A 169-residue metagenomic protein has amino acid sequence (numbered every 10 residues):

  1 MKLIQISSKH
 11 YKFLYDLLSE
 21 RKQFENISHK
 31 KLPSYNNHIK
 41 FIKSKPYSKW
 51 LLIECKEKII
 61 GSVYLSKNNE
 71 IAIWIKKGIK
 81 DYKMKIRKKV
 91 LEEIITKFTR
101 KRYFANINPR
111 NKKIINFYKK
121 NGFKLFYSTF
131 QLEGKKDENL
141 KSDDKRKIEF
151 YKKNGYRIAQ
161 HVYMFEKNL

Functional and structural regions predicted by a protein language model:
M1-D16: A short beta-loop-alpha structural element at the N-terminal edge of CoA-dependent acyl/N-acetyltransferase catalytic
L14-S19, H38, I42: Hydrophobic alpha-helical core bundles mediating ligand binding, dimerization, or RNAP-core interactions
D16-K30: Helix-loop element at the rim of GNAT/NAT acetyltransferase active sites that forms part of the acceptor-substrate
K31-I79: Acetyl-CoA-dependent GNAT
Y64-I73, R100-K101, F126-Y127, A159-H161: A conserved beta-turn-beta hairpin within the catalytic core of GNAT-like acetyltransferases that forms part
K80-K97, K112-K120, K145, E149 (+1 more regions): Conserved acetyl-CoA-binding loop-helix of GNAT-fold acetyltransferases
F104-I115, Q131-K147, E166: Conserved beta-strand-loop-alpha-helix junction that forms the acyl-donor binding cleft
K119-T129, K152-H161: Conserved acetyl-CoA-binding loop of GNAT-fold acetyltransferases
